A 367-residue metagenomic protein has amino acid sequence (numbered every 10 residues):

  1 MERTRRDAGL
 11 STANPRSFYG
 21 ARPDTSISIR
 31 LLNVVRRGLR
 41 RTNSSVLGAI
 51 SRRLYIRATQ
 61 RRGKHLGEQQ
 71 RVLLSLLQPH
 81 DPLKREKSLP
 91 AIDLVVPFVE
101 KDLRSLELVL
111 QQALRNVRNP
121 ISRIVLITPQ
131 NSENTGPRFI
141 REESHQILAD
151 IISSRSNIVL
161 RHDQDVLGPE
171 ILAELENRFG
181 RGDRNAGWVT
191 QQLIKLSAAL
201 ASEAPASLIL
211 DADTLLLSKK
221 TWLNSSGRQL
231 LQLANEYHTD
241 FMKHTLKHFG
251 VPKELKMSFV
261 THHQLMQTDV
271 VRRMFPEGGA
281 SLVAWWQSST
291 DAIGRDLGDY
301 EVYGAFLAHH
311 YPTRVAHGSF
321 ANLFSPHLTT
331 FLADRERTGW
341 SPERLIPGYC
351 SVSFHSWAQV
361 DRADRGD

Functional and structural regions predicted by a protein language model:
E2-P90, V352-H355, V360-D367: Membrane-proximal basic amphipathic "stem/tether" segments
D93-K101: A conserved hydrophobic helix/loop-capping motif in glycosyltransferases and polysaccharide synthases
Q112-I121: Short, acidic, metal-binding catalytic loop of nucleotide-sugar glycosyltransferases
I121-N131, R161-Q164: Short beta-strand/loop segment that forms part of the nucleotide-sugar
S144-S197: Active-site-proximal specificity loops/subdomain of glycosyltransferases
S207: Short aromatic/hydrophobic "clamp" motif used to bind/position activated sugar donors
L217-L246: Conserved donor-nucleotide/metal-binding helix-loop-beta segment in metal-dependent transferases, i.e., the alpha-helix
M257-W340: Catalytic core and acceptor-binding pocket of nucleotide-sugar-dependent glycosyltransferases
